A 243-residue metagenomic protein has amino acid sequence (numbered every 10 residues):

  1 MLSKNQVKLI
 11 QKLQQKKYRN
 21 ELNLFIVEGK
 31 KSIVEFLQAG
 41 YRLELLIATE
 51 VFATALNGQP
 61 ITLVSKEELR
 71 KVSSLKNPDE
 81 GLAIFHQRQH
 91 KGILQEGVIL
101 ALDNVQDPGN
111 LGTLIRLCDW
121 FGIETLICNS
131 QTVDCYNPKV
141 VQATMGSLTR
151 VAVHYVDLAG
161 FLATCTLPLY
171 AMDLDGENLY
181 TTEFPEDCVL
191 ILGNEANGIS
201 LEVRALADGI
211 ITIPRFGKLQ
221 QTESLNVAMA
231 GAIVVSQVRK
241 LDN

Functional and structural regions predicted by a protein language model:
M1, V27, T62-S65, T149-A159: Short acidic-hydrophobic, aromatic-tinged amphipathic segments that line or gate anion-handling sites
M1-E50, T132-V133: Boundary-proximal intrinsically disordered activation/regulatory segments immediately upstream of a helical core
G29, Q106-L114, T222-A228: Amphipathic alpha-helical repeat scaffolds
Q38, G92-E177: RNA substrate-binding interface of SAM-dependent RNA methyltransferases
L56-E67, G97, P168-L169, E183-V189 (+1 more regions): Active-site regions of enzymes building and remodeling cell-envelope glycoconjugates
I61-H86: Glycine/small-residue-rich loop that forms an oxyanion/phosphate-binding "nest" at active or ligand-binding sites
W120-F121, N137, Q142-T149, R204-N243: Structured adenosyl-cofactor binding patch, chiefly the S-adenosyl-L-methionine
A171-Q221: Active-site/ligand-binding-proximal alpha/beta "capping" segment
